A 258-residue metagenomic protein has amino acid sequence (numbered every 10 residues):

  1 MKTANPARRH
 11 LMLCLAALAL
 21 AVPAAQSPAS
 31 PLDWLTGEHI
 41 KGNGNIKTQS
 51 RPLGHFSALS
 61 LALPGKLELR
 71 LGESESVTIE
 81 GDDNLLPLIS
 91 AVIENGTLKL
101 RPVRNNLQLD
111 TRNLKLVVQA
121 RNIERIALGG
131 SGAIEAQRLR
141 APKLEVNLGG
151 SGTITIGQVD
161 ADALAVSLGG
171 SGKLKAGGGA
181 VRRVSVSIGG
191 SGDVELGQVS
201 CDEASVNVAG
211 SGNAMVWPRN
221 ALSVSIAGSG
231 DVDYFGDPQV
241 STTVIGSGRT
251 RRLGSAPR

Functional and structural regions predicted by a protein language model:
K2-L18, A25-L86, K99, V103-R121 (+2 more regions): Short acidic/polar N-terminal linker immediately downstream of export determinants
Q49-P52, F56-L69, Q108, L114-R258: Extended, compositionally simple hydrophobic/Ser/Thr-rich segments that build repetitive fibrous architectures
